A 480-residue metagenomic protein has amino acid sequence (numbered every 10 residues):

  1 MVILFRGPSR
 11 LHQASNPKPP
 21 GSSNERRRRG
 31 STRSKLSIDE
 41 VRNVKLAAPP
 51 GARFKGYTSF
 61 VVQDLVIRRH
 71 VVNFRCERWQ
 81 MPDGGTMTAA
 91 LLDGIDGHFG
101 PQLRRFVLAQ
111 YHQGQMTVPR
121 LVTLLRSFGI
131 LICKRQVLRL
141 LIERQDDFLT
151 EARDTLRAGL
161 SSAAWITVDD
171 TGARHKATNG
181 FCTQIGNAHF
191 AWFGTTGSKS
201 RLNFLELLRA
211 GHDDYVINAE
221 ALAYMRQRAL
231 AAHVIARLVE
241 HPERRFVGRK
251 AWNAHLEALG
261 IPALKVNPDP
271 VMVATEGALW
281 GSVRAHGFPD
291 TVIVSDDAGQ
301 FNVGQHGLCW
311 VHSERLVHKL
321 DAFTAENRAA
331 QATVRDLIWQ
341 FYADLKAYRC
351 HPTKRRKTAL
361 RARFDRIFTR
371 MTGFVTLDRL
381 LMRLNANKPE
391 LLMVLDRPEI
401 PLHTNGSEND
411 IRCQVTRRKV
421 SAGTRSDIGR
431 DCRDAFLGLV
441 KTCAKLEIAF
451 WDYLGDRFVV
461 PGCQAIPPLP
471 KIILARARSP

Functional and structural regions predicted by a protein language model:
M1, A48, M81, V107 (+10 more regions): Mobile genetic element proteins and their domesticated derivatives, centered on retroelements and DNA transposons
M1-H98, V168, D214-A274, V283: Short, flexible loop/hinge motifs at secondary-structure junctions
V66-A164, V440-T442: Short, positively charged, Gly/Tyr-enriched micro-motifs that form contact patches at catalytic or ligand/partner
D93, L108-Q110, V122, D321-T353: Conserved catalytic alpha/beta cores of large enzymes that bind or transform nucleotide phosphates and polynucleotides
S162-H175, S295: Two-metal-ion RNase H-like nuclease active-site motif
I166, T275-W280, M393-R397: Flexible, glycine/threonine-enriched loop-and-boundary segments that flank and lead into catalytic domains of large
A177-V334: Catalytic nucleotidyl-transfer cores of nucleotide-processing enzymes
R245-D269, F288, V292-V303, A332-P480: Acidic/histidine-rich catalytic cores and adjacent linkers of DNA breakage/strand-transfer/modification proteins
